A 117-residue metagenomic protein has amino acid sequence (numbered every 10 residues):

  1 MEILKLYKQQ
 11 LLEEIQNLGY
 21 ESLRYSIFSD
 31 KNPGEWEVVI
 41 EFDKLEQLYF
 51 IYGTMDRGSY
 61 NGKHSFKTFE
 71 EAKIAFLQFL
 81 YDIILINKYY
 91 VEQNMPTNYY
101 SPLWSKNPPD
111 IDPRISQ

Functional and structural regions predicted by a protein language model:
M1-P33, R114-Q117: Negatively charged, low-complexity tracts enriched in Asp/Glu with abundant Ser/Thr
K5, K63-K67: Conserved aromatic
F28, Y52, N61-K63, E92 (+1 more regions): Local beta-strand/beta-hairpin segments that build beta-sheet-rich folds
N32-G62, F79: Short aromatic-glycine-(Arg/Gly/Cys) micro-motifs in beta-strand/loop hairpins
G62, A72-F76, N87-K88: Short, surface-exposed linear patches
K67-Y81: A short, charged, amphipathic alpha-helix used as a generic interaction element across diverse proteins
D82-Q117: Intrinsically disordered, low-complexity charged/polar segments
